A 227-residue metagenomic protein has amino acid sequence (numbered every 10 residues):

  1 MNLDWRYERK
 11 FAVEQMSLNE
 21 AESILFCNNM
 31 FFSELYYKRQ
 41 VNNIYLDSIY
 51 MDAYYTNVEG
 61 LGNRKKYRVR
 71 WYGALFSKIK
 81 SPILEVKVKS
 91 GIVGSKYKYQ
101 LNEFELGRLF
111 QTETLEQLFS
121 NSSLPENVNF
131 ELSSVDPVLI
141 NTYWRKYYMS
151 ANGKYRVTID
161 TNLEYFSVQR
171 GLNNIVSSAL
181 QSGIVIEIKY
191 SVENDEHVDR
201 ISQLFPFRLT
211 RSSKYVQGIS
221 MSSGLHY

Functional and structural regions predicted by a protein language model:
M1-Y227: Phosphate-end processing signature that detects enzymes handling 5′-triphosphorylated RNA and polyphosphate
